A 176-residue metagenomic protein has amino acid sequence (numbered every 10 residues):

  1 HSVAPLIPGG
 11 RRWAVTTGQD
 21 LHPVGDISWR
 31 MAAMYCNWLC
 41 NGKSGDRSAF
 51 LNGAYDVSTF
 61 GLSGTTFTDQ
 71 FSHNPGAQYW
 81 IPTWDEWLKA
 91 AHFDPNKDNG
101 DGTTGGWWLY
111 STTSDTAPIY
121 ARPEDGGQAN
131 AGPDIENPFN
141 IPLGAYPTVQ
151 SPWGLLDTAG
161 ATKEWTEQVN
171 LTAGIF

Functional and structural regions predicted by a protein language model:
H1-T17: Extracellular zinc-dependent metalloprotease catalytic-domain scaffold
T17-Q19, P23-F176: Functional-site microenvironments in short loops/helix caps that host divalent-cation chemistry
